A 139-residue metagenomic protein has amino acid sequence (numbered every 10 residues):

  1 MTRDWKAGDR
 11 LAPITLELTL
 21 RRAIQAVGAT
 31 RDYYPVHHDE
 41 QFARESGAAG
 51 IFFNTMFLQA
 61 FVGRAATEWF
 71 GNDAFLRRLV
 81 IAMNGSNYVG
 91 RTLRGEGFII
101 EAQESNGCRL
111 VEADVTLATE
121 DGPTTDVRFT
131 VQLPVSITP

Functional and structural regions predicted by a protein language model:
M1-F75, T138-P139: Hot-dog-fold acyl-thioester-processing enzymes
M1-L11, N87-P139: HotDog/MaoC-like acyl-thioester-processing domains
I14-L18, I81, F129-L133: Generic detection of short hydrophobic beta-strand segments and adjacent strand-loop junctions
F42, R78, N106-G107: Sparse recognition of residues in long alpha-helices and their boundaries
A43-A48, A82, V127-V131: Short C-terminal domain-edge/linker segments immediately following a structured domain
R78-N84: Short structured motifs
